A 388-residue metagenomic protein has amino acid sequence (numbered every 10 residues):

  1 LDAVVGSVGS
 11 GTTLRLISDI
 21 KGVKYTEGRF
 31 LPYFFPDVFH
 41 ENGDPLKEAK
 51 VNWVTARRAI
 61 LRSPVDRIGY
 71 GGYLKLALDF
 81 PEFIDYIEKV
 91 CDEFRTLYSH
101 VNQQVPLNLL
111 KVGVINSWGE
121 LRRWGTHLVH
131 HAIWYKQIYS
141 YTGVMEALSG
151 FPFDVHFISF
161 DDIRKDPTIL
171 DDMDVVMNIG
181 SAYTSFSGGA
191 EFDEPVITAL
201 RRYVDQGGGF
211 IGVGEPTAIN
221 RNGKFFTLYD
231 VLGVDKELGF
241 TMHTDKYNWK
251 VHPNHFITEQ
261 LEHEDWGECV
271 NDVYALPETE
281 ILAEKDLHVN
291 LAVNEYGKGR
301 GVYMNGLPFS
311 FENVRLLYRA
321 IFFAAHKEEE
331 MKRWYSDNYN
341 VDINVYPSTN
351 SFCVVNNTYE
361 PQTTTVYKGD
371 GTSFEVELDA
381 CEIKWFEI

Functional and structural regions predicted by a protein language model:
L1-D171, V175-A190, E194, G212-G214 (+3 more regions): Glycan-processing catalytic domains of CAZymes
V23-K24, Q206-G209, G299: A short helix->loop->beta-strand "cap" motif at the edges of active sites that frequently abuts
L46-T55, P64-K111, A147-G150, G180 (+5 more regions): Extracellular ligand-binding/catalytic regions of CAZymes and related secreted enzymes and adhesion modules
N116, S159-D161, G214, G267 (+3 more regions): Residues at the C-termini of beta-strands that transition into short coil/loop
V155-F157, F210, I281, G301-Y303: Conserved beta-strand scaffold positions in the cores of enzyme catalytic domains, especially in NTP/NDP-utilizing
D174, G208, A380-E382: Surface-exposed loop/turn positions
G188-E262: A glycine-rich, often tryptophan-bearing local segment used as a flexible ligand/cofactor-contacting loop or short
D265-L276: Active-site Gly/Thr loop motif
